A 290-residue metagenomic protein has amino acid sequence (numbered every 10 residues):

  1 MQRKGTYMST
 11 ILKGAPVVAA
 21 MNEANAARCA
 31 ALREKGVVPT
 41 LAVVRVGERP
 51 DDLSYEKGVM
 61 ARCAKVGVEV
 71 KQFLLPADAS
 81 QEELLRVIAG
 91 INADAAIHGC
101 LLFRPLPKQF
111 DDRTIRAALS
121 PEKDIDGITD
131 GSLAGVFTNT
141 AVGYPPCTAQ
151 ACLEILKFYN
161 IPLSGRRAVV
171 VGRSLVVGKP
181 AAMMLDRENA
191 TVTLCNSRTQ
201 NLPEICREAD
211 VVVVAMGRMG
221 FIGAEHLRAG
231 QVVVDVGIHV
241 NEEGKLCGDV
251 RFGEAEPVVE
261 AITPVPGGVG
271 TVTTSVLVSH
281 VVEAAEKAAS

Functional and structural regions predicted by a protein language model:
G5-V37: Positively charged, low-complexity intrinsically disordered leader regions
V38-G47: Short beta-strand segments enriched in small/hydrophobic residues
V46-A61, A134, G143-V232, N241 (+1 more regions): Glycine-rich phosphate/diphosphate-binding loop of Rossmann-like nucleotide-binding domains
C63-A77, V192-L194: Short beta-strand elements in bilobed, periplasmic/extracellular small-molecule ligand-binding domains
E83-A95: Short, well-structured alpha-helical segments in soluble
G99-L163: Anion-binding alpha/beta catalytic cores of soluble intermediary-metabolism enzymes, centered on
F103, A215-M216, V236: Short, well-ordered coil/turn residues at beta-beta hairpins and beta-strand->alpha-helix junctions within
R113-D124, D130-L133, G237-A289: Rossmann-fold NAD(P)-binding glycine/threonine-rich loop
